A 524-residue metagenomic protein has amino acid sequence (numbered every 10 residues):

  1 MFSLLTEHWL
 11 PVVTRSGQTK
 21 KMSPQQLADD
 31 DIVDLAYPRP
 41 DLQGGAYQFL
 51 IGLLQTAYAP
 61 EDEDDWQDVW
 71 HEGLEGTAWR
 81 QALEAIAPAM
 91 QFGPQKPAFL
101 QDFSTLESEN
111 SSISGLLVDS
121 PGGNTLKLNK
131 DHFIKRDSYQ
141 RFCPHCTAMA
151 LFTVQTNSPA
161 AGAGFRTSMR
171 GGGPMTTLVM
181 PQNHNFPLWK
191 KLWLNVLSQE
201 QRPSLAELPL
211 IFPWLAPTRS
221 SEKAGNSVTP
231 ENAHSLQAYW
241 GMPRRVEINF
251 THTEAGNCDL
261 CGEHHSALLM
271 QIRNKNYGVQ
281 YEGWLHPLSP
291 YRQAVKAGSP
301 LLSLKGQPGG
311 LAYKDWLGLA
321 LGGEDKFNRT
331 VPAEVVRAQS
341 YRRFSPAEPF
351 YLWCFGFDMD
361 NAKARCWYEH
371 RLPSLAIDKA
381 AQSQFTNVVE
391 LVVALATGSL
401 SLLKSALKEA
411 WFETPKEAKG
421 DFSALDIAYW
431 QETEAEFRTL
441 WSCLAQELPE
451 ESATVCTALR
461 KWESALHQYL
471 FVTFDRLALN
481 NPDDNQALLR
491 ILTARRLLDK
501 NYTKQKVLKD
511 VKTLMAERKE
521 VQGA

Functional and structural regions predicted by a protein language model:
M1-L126, T153, S158-A524: Extended alpha-helical scaffolding segments
K135-S138, H252-T253: Flanking scaffold residues of small Cys/His-coordinated metal-binding clusters
C143, F152-T153: Acidic (Asp/Glu-rich), glycine- and aromatic
C143-C146, C261: Short Cys/His-rich metal-coordination motifs, predominantly Zn2+-binding knuckles/fingers
